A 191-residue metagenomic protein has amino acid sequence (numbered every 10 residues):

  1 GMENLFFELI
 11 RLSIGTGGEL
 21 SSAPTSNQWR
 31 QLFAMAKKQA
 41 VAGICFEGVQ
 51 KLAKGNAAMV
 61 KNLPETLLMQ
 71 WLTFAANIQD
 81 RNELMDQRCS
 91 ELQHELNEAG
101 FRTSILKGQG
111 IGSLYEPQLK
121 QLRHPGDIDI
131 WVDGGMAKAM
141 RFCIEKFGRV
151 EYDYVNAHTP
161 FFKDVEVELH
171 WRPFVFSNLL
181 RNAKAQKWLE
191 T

Functional and structural regions predicted by a protein language model:
G1-G126, W131-T191: Conserved NTP-donor binding/palm subdomain of two-metal-ion nucleotidyltransferases/polymerases, i.e., the charged
